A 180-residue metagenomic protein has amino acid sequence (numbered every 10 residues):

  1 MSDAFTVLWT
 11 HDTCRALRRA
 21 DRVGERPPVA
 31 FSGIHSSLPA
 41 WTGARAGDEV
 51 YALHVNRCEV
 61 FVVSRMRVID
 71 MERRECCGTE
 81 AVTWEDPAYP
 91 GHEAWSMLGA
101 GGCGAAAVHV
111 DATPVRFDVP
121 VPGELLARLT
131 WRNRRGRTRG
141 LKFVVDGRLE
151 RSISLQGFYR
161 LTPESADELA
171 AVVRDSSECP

Functional and structural regions predicted by a protein language model:
M1-D3, S37, R74-P180: Contiguous surface segments at macromolecular interaction interfaces
M1-D48, H54, C58: Short N-terminal edge-element motif at the start of the domain
R15, M71-C76: Residues in flexible loops and secondary-structure boundaries
A20-R22, R65-M66, C77-G78: Surface-exposed beta-strand edges and their flanking turn/coil or helix-capping segments
E25-A30, M71-R73, T83-E85: Short, low-complexity, polar/charged sequence segments that are solvent-exposed and flexible
C58-V60, G123: A generic structural signal for short, solvent-exposed coil/turn residues that cap or connect secondary-structure
F61-E72: Short beta-strand-centered aromatic/proline hotspots
